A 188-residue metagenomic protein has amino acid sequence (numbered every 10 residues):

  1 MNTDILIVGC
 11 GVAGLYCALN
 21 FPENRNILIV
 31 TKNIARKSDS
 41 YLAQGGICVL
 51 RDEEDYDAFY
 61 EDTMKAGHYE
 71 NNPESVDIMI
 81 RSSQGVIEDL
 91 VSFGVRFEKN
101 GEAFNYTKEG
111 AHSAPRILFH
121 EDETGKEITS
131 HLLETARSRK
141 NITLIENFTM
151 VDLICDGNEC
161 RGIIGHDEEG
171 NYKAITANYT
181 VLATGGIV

Functional and structural regions predicted by a protein language model:
M1-T3, E169-Y179: Core beta-strand elements of the Rossmann-like FAD/NAD(P) dinucleotide-binding domain in flavoenzyme oxidoreductases
D4-I29: N-terminal Rossmann-like FAD-binding beta1-loop-alpha1 element of flavoenzymes
C10, F148, N178-Y179: Structural detector for helix-capping/boundary residues
G11-V12, I34, E123, I187-V188: Residue-level detector of alpha-helix initiation sites
A35-R161, G165-D167: Conserved N-terminal/central alpha/beta ligand/cofactor-binding core
V151, G170, I187-V188: Residue-level marker for beta-strand->alpha-helix junctions and adjacent short loops that shape enzyme
A177-Y179, A183-V188: Glycine-/small-residue-rich beta->alpha transition segments that form the dinucleotide
